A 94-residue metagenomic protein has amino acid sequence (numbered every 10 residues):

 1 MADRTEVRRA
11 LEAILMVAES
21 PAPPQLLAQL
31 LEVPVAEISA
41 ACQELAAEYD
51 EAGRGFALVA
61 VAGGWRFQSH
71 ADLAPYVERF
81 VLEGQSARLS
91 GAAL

Functional and structural regions predicted by a protein language model:
M1-E6, A36: An N-terminal low-complexity intrinsically disordered segment enriched in acidic/polar residues
R4-L11, S90-L94: Short, leucine-enriched amphipathic alpha-helices that occur as contiguous helical runs
I14-L15, L27: Hydrophobic structural patches
V17-P23: Short capping segments at the starts of secondary-structure elements
P23-L30: A short acidic, leucine-rich amphipathic alpha-helix
P34-E44: Short amphipathic alpha-helical interaction segments
A47-L94: Short basic alpha-helical hairpin corresponding to helix-turn-helix/winged-helix-like nucleic-acid-binding
